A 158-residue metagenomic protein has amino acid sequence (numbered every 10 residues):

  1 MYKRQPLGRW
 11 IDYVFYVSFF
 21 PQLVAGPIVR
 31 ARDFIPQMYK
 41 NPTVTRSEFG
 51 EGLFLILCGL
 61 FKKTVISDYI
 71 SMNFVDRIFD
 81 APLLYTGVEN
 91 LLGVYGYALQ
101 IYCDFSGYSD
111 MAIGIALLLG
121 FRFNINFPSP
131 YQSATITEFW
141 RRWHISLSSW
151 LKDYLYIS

Functional and structural regions predicted by a protein language model:
K3-S158: Membrane-embedded transmembrane alpha-helical bundles that form the catalytic cores of multi-pass lipid-modifying
